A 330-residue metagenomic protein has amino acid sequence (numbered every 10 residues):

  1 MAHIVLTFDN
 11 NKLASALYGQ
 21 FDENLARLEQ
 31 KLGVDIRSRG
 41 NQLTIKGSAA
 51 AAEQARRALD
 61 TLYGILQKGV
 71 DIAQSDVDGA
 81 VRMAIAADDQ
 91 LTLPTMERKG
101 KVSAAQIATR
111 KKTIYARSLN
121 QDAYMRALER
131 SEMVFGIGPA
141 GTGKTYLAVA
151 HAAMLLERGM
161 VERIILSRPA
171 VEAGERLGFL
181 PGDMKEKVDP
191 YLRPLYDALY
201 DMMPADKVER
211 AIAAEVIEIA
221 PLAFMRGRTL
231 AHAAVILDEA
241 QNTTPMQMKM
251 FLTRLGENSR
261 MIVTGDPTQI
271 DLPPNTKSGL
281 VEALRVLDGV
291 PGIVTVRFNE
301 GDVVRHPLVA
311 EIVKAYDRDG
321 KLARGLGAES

Functional and structural regions predicted by a protein language model:
M1-A16: Short glycine-/aliphatic-rich beta-strand segments at the starts of folded cytosolic domains
L13-Q30: Short amphipathic alpha-helix segments
L17, N24, A55-A58, M248-F251: Hydrophobic side chains in well-ordered alpha-helices
L32-D35, T295-V296: A short linear hydrophobic-aromatic micro-motif
R37-K101: Interdomain "pre-motor" coupling segment immediately N-terminal to P-loop NTPase/helicase cores
Q42, T109-L119, A127-L237, Q241-S330: Conserved helicase motor core of SF1/SF2 NTP-dependent helicases
L93-A116, Q121-D122: P-loop NTP-binding catalytic core
